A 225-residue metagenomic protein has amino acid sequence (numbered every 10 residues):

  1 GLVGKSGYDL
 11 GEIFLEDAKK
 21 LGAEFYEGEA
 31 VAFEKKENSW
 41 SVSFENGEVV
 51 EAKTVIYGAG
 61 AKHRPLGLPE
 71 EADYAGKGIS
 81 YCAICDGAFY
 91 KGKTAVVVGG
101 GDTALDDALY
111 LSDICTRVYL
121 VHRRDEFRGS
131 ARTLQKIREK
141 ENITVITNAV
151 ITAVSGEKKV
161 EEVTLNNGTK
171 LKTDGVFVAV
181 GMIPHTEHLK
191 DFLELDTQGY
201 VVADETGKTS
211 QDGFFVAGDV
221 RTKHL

Functional and structural regions predicted by a protein language model:
G1-G11, L15: Glycine-rich active-site loop/strand segments that organize a redox cofactor
E12, A18-F44, V49-A52, S112-E205: A Rossmann-like FAD-binding core segment of flavoenzymes
K53-T54, K77, G92-T94: Nucleotide donor/acceptor-binding cores
K62, G67, A72-F89, V180-L225: FAD-site-proximal beta/loop scaffold in flavoenzymes
G99-G101: Glycine-rich Rossmann-fold phosphate-binding loop(s) that bind the pyrophosphate of adenine dinucleotide cofactors
A104: N-terminal Rossmann-fold NAD(P) dinucleotide-binding loop
